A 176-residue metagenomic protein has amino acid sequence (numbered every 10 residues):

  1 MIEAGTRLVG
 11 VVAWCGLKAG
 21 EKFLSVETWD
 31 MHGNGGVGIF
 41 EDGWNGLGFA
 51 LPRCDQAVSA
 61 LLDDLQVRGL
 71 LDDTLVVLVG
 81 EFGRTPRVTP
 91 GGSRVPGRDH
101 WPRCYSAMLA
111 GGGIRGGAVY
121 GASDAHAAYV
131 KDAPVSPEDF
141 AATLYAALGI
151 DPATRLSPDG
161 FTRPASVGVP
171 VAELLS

Functional and structural regions predicted by a protein language model:
I2-S176: Ligand-binding pockets and gating/stacking loops
